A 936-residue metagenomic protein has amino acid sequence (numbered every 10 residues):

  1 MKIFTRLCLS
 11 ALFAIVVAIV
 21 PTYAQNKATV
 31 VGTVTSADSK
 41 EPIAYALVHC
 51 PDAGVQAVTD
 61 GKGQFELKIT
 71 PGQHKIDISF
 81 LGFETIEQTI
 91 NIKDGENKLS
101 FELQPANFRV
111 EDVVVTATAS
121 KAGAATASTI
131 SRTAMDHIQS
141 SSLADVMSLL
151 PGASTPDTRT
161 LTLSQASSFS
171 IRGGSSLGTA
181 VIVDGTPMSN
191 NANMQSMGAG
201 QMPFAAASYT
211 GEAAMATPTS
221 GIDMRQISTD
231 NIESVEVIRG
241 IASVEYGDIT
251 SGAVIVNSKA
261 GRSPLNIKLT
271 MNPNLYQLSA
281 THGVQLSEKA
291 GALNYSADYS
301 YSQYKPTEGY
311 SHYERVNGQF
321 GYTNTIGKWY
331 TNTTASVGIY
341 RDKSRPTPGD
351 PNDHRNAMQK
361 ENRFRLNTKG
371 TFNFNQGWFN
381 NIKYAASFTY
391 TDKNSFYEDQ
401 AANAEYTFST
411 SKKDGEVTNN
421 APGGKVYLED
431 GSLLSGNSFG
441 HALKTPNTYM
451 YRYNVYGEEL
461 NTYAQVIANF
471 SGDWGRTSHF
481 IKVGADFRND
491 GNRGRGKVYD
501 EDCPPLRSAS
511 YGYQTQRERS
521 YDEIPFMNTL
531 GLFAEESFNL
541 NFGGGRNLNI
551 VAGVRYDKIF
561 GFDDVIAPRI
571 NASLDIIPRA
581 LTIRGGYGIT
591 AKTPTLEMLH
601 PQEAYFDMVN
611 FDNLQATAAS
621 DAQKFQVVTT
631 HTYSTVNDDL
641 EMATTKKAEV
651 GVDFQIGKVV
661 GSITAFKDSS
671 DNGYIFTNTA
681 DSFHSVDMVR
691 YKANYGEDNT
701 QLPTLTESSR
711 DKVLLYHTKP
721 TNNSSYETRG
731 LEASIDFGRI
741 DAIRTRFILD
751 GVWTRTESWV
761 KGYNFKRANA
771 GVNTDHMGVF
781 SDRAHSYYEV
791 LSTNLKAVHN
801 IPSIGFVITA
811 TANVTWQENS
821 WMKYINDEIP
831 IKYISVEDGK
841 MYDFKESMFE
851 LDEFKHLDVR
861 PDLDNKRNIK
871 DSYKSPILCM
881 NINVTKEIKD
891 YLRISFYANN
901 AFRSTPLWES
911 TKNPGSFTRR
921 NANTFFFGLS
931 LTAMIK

Functional and structural regions predicted by a protein language model:
T33-S39, L47-P51, S79-F83, K93-D136: Short, acidic, small-residue-rich periplasmic hinge/interaction motif at the N-terminus of Gram-negative outer-membrane
E66-K68, P187-I238: Short acidic/polar hinge/loop motifs at secondary-structure boundaries that mediate gating or recognition
K98-E102, L143-V146, F169-S170, S220-R225 (+2 more regions): N-terminal periplasmic accessory domains that precede and gate Gram-negative outer-membrane beta-barrel machines
A144, S148-S208: Extracytoplasmic beta-strand/coil segments of soluble accessory domains associated with Gram-negative outer-membrane
A207-S208, S669-N672, N813-L863, K874-I877 (+1 more regions): C-terminal beta-signal and adjacent terminal beta-strands/loops of Gram-negative outer-membrane beta-barrel proteins
K268-Y301, E308-Y390: Transmembrane beta-barrel wall of Gram-negative outer-membrane proteins
Q285, D414-T445, Y451-L548, L599-Q602 (+3 more regions): Outer-membrane beta-barrel transmembrane domain signature of Gram-negative proteins, especially the mid-to-C-terminal
F542-G544, K667-S669, S685-Y824: Gram-negative outer-membrane beta-barrel transporters
